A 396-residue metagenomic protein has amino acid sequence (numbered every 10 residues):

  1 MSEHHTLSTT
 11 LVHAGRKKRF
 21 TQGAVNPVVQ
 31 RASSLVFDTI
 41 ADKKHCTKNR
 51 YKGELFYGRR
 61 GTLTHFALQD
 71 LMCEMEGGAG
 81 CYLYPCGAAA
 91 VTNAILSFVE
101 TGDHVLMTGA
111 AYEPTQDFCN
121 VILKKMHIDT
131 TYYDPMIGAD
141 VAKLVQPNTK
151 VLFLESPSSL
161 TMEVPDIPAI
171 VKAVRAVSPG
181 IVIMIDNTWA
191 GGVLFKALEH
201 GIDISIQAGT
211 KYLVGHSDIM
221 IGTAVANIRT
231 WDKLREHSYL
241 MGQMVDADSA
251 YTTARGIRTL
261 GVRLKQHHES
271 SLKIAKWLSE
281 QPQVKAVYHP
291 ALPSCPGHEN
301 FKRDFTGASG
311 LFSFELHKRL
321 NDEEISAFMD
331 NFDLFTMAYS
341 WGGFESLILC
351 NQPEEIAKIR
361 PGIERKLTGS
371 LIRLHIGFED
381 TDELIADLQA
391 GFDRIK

Functional and structural regions predicted by a protein language model:
M1-K52: N-terminal glycine-rich, Lys/His-bearing helix-loop that initiates the first secondary-structure elements of many
S2, L11-F20, C81-P282, Y288: Conserved PLP-enzyme active-site core in the AAT-like
S2-S8, A14-R16, L63, V225 (+3 more regions): Positively charged, small/polar-rich N-terminal and surface patches that mediate targeting and assembly and bind
R16-K18, R31-D38, W189, K211 (+7 more regions): Glycine-rich beta-alpha junction loops
S34, T39-A89, P114-V121: Conserved N-terminal alpha-helix of the aminotransferase class I/II PLP-enzyme fold
N120-V121, D129-T131, P147-K150, R263 (+2 more regions): PLP-dependent enzyme catalytic core of the Aspartate aminotransferase-like
V225, S313-E315, H375-G377: Short hydrophobic/aromatic beta-strand micro-patches that form the beta-sheet surface supporting nucleotide- or nucleic
L272-G342, I356-K366, K396: Conserved small-domain helix->loop->beta segment predominantly found in fold-type I
